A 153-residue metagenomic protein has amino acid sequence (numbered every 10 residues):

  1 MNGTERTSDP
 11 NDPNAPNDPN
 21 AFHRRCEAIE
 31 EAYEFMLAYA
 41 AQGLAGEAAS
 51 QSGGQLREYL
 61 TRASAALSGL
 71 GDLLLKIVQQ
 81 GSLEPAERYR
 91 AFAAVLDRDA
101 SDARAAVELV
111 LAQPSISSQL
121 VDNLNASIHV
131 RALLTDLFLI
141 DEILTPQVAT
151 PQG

Functional and structural regions predicted by a protein language model:
N2-Q80: Core of compact, soluble alpha-helical bundle domains
I29, A63, L67, A100 (+1 more regions): Alpha-helical transition-metal enzyme core signature, strongest for iron centers
A45-G53, S82-E87, P114-V121: Short, surface-exposed loop/turn segments at secondary-structure junctions
S50-R57, R90, A94, L120-I128: Short, charged, amphipathic alpha-helical segments
Q80-V110: Mid-chain, well-packed structural core segment of small domains
A103-Q152: Amphipathic alpha-helical binding modules
